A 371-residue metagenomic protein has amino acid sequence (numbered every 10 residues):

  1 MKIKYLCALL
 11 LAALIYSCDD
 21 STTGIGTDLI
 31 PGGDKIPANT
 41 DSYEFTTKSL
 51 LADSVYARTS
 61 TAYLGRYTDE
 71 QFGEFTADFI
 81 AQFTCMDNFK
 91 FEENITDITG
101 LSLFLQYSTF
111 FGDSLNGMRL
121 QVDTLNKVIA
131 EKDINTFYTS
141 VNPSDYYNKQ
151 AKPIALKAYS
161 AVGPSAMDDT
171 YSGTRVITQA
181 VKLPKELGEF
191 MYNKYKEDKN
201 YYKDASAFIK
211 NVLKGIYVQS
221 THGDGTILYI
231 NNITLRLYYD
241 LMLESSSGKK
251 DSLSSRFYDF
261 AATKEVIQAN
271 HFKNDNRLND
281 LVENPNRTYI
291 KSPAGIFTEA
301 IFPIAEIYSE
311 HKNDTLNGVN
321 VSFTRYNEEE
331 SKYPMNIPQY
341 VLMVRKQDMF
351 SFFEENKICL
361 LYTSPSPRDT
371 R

Functional and structural regions predicted by a protein language model:
L6-A13: Sec-dependent N-terminal signal peptides
Y16-S17: C-terminal motif of bacterial Sec signal peptides marking the signal peptidase cleavage site
G24, T178, K182, G188-D280 (+3 more regions): Proprotein-processing/basic-patch segments
G24-G112, M118, N193-D204, A269-Y326: A short beta-strand-loop element at or near the start of a globular domain
F110-Y202: Internal, well-ordered domain-core segments that constitute the primary functional module of diverse proteins
S114-M118, P334-Q339: Short coil-to-beta strand junction motifs in C2/discoidin
Y362-T370: Single conserved hydrophobic/aromatic residue that forms the stacking wall/gate of nucleotide- or nucleobase-binding
